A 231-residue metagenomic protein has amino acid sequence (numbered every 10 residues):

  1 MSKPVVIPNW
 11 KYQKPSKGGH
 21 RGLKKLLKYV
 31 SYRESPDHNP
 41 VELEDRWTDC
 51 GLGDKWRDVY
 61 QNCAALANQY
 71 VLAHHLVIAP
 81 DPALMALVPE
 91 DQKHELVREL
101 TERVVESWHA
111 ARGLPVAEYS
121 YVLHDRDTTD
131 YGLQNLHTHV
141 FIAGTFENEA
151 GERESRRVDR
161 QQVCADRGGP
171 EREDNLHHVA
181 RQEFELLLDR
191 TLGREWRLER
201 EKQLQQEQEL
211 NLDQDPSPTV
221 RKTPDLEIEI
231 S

Functional and structural regions predicted by a protein language model:
M1-S231: N-terminal nicking endonuclease/strand-transfer module with a His-rich metal-binding environment and a catalytic Tyr
